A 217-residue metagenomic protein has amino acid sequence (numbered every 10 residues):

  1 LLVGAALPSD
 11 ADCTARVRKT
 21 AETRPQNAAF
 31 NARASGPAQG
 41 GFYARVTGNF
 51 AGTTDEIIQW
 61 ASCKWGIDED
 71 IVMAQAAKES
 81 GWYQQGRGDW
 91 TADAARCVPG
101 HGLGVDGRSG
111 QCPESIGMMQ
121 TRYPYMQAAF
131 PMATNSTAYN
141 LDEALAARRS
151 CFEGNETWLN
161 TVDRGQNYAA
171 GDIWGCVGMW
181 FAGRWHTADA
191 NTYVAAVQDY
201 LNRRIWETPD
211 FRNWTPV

Functional and structural regions predicted by a protein language model:
L1-A51, W65, H101-S115, M119-V217: Non-catalytic cell-wall polysaccharide-engagement segments
T54: N-terminal active-site wall of soluble small-molecule enzyme domains
I58: Aromatic/hydrophobic pocket-lining residues that form π-stacking "cages" and hydrophobic walls in ligand
C63-S80: Active-site-adjacent structural elements in enzyme catalytic domains
K78-E79, A92-D93, T161-V162, W214: Flexible domain-boundary/linker segments
K78-W82, G183-H186: A short structural micro-motif
E79-G110: Conserved alpha-helical segments that form or flank metal/cofactor-binding pockets of metalloenzymes
